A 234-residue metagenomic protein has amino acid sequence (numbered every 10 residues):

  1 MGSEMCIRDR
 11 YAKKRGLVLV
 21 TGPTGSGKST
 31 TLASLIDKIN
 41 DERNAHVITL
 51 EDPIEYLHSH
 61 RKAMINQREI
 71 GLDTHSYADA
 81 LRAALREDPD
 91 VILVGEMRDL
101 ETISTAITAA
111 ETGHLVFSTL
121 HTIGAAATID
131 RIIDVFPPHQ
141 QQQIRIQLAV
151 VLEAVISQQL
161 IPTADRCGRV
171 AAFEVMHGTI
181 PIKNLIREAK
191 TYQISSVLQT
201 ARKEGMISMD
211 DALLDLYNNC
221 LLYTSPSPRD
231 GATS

Functional and structural regions predicted by a protein language model:
M1-E4, R8-S225, R229: Short, flexible helix-loop junctions that flank or precede catalytic/ligand sites
